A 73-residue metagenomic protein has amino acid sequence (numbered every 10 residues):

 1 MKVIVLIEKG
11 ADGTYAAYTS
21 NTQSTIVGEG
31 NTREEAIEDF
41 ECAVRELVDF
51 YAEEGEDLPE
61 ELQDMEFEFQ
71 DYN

Functional and structural regions predicted by a protein language model:
M1-I4, E38-N73: Short, charged, surface-exposed hinge/linker loops at domain edges that act as mobile lids or interdomain connectors
V3, Y15, I26-G28: Structural detector for hydrophobic anchor residues on beta-strands
L6-I7, R33: A ubiquitous short alpha-helical element
I7-Q23: Short aromatic-glycine-(Arg/Gly/Cys) micro-motifs in beta-strand/loop hairpins
Y18, R33-E35, E60: Basic, gly/Ser/Thr/Pro-rich low-complexity segments located predominantly at protein N termini
S20, T25, E56, E60: Flexible, active-site-adjacent loop/turn segments at secondary-structure boundaries
S24-E35: A short, exposed loop/beta-hairpin motif centered on an aromatic-Gly-Thr core
